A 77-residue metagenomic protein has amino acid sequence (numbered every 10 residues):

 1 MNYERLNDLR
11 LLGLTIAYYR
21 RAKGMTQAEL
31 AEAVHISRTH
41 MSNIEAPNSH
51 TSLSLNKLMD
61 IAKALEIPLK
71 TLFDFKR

Functional and structural regions predicted by a protein language model:
M1-A22: A short, Lys/Arg-rich alpha-helix, primarily the initiator
I16, L30-A31, M41-I44, L72: Conserved hydrophobic/aromatic packing and binding residues within compact polymer-binding modules
A17, A28, M59: Residues within the helices of the helix-turn-helix
R21, E32, K63: Alpha-helical residues within the helix-turn-helix
H35-T51: Recognition helix of helix-turn-helix/homeodomain-like DNA-binding domains that insert into the DNA major groove
N48-K63: Short, basic-rich loop-to-helix N-cap that marks the start of a DNA-contacting helix
E66-R77: Short C-terminal boundary/hinge segments that cap the last helix of small helical domains
